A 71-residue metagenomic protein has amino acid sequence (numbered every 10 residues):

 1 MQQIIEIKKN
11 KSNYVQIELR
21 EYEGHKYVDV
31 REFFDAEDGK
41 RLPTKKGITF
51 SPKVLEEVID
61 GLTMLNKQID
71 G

Functional and structural regions predicted by a protein language model:
M1-N10: Negatively charged, low-complexity tracts enriched in Asp/Glu with abundant Ser/Thr
M1-Q2, V15, K67: Intrinsically disordered, low-complexity regions enriched in polar/acidic and amide residues
S12-Q16, E57: Generic detector of short, locally flexible boundary/turn motifs and exposed helical patches
V15-K46: A short, structured beta-strand/loop element
I48-G71: Mixed-charge, Lys/Arg-enriched low-complexity segments
